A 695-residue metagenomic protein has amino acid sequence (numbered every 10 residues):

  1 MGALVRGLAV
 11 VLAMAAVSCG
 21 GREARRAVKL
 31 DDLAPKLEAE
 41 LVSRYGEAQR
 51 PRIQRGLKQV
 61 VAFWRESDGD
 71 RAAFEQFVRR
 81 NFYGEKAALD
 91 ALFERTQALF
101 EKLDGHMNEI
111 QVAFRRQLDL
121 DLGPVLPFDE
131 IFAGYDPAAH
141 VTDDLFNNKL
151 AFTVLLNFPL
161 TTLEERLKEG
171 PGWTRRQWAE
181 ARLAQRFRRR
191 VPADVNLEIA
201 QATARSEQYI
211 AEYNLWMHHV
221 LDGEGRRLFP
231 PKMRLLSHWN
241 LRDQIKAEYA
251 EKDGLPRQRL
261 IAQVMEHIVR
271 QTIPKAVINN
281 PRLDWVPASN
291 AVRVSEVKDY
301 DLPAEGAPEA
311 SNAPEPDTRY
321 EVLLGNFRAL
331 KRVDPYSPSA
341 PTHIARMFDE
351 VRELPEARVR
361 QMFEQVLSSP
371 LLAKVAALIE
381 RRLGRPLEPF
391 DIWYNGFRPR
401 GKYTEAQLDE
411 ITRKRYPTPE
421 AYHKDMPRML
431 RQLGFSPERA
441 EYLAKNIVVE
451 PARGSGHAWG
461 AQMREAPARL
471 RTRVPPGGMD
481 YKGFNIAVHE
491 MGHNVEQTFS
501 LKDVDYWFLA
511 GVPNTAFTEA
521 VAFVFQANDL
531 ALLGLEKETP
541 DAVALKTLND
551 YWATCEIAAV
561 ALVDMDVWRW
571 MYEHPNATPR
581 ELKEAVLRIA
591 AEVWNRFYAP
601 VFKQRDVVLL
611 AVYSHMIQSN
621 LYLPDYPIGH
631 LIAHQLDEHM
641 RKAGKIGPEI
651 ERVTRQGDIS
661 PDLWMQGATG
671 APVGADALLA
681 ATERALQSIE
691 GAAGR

Functional and structural regions predicted by a protein language model:
M1-L8: Bacterial N-terminal signal peptides that target proteins for export
A24-K298, A329-Y403, P575-R695: C-terminal, non-catalytic "cap/extension" segments appended to globular domains
L235-L241, Y394-K402, A458-R469, M491-D503 (+2 more regions): Active-site-adjacent bridging/hinge elements
N279-L283, E438-A444, D503-F517, L535-A542 (+1 more regions): Short, glycine/acidic-rich hinge or "gate" loops at secondary-structure transitions that mediate conformational
E296-R469: Contiguous, non-catalytic segments that form substrate-binding/exosite surfaces or channel walls
L470-L501, A522-F523: Active-site recognition of the HExxH zinc-binding catalytic motif
F499-C555, G629, G670: Post-HExxH zinc-binding segment in Zn-dependent metallohydrolases
